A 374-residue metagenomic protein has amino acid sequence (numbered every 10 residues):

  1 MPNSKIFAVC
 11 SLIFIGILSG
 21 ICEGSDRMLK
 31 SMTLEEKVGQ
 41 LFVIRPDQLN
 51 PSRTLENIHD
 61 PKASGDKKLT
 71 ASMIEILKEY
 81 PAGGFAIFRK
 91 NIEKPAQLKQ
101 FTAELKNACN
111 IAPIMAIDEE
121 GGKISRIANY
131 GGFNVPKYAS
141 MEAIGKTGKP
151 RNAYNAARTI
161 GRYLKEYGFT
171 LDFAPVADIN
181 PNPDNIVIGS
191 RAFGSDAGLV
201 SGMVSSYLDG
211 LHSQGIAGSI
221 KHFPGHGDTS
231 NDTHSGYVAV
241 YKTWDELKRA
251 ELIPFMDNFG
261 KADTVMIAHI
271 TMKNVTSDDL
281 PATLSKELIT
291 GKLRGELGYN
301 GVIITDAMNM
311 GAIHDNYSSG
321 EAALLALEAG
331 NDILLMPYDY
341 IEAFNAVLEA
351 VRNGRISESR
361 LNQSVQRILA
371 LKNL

Functional and structural regions predicted by a protein language model:
M1-C10: Bacterial N-terminal signal peptides that target proteins for export
C10-I17, D118: Bacterial N-terminal signal peptides
S25-P51: Mature N-terminal segment immediately following signal peptide/propeptide cleavage in secreted/periplasmic
K30-T33, N57-G65, L69-S72, N91-C109 (+3 more regions): Second-shell residues forming the walls of enzyme active-site clefts
G39-P46, G83-I87, P113-E119, L171-P175 (+5 more regions): Hydrophobic faces of well-ordered beta-strands that scaffold small-molecule active sites in alpha/beta enzyme cores
A71-F88, T159, E166-L171: Catalytic domains of carbohydrate-active enzymes, especially glycoside hydrolases
G131-E142, R158-E246: Surface-exposed loop and adjacent secondary-structure segments within mature catalytic domains
R352-L374: Mid-to-C-terminal alpha-helical segments outside catalytic/metal-binding sites
